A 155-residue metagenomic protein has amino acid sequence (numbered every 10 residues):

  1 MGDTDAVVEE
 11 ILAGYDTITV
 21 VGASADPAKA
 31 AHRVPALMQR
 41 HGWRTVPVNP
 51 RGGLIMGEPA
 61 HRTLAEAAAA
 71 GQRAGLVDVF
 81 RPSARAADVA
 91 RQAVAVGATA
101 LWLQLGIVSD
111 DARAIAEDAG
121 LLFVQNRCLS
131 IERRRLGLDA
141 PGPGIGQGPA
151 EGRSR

Functional and structural regions predicted by a protein language model:
M1-G14: Short N-terminal or domain-adjacent regulatory/targeting segments
M1-T4, L54-A87: Glycine-rich, highly charged phosphate/nucleotide-binding loops
I18-T19: Conserved beta-strand elements of the Class I
S24-K29, P35-M56: NAD(P)-binding Rossmann-fold cofactor-contacting core
R85-Q104: Rossmann-fold NAD(P) dinucleotide-binding segment
L105-R133: Rossmann-fold NAD(P)-binding glycine/threonine-rich loop
E132-R155: A charged, well-structured terminal subsegment
